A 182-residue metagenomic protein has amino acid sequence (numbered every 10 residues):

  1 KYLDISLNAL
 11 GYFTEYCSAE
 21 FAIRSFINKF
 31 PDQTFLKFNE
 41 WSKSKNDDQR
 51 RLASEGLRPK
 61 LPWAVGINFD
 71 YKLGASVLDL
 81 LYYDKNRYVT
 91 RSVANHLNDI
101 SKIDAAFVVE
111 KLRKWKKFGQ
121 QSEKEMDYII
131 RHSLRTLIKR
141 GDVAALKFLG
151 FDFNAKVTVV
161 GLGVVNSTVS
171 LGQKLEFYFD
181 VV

Functional and structural regions predicted by a protein language model:
K1-V182: Alpha-helical scaffold domains
